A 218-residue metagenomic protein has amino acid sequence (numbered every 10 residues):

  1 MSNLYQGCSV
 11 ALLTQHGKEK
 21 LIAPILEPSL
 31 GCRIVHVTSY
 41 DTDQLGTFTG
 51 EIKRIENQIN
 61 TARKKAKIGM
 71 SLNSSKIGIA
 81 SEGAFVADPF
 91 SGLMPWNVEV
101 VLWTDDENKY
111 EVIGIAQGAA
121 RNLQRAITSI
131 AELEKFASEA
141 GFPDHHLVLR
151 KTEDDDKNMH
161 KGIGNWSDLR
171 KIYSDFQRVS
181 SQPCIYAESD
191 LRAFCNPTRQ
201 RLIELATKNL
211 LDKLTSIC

Functional and structural regions predicted by a protein language model:
S2-L26: N-terminal beta1-alpha1 ligand-phosphate binding loop
P28-L45: N-terminal glycine-rich anion-binding loops that anchor highly charged ligand groups
Y40-T61: N-terminal beta-loop-helix "entrance" segment that forms/cooperates in small-molecule cofactor or anionic ligand
R63-N73: Short, well-structured alpha-helical segments in soluble
N73-A84: A short, hydrophobic beta-strand-centered structural micro-motif
E99-T104: Short beta-strand scaffold segments in enzyme catalytic cores
Y110-H146: Compact, glycine/acidic-enriched structural inserts
E139-D212: Active-site rim beta-loop-alpha module in soluble metabolic enzymes
